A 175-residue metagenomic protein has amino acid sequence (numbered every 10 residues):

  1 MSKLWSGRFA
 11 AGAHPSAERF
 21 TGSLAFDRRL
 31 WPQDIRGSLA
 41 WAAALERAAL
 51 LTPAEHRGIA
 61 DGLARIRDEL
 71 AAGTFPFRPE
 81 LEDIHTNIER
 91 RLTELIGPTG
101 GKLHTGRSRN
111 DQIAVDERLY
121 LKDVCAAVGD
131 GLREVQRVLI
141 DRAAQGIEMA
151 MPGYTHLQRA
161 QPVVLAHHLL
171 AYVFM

Functional and structural regions predicted by a protein language model:
M1-M175: A helix-coil-helix interface module used to build multimeric assemblies and to scaffold catalytic/cofactor sites
